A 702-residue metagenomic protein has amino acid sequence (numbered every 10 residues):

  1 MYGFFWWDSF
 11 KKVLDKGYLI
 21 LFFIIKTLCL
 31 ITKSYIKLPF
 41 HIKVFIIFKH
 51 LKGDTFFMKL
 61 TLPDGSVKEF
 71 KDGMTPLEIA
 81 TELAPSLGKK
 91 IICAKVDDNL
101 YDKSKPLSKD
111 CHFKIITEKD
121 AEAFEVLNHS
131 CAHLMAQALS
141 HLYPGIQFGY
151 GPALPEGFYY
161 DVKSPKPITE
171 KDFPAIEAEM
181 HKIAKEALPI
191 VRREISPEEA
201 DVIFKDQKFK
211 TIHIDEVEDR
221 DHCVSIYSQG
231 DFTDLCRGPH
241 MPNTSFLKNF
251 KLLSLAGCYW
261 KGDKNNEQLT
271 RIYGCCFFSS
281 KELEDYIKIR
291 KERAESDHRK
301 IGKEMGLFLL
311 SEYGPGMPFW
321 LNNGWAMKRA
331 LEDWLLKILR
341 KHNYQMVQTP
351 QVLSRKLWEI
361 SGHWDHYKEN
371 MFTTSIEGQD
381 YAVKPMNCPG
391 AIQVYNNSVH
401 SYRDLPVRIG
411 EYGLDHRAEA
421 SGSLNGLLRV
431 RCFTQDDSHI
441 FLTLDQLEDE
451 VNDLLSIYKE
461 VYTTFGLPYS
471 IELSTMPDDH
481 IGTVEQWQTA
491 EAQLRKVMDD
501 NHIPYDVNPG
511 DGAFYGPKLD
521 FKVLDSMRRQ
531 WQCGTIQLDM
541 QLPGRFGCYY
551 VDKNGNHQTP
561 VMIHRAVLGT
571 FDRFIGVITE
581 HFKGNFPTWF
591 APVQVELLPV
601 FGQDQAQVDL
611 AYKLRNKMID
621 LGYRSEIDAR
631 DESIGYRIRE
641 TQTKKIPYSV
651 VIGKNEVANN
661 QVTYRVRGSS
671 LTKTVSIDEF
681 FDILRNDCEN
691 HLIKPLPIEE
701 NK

Functional and structural regions predicted by a protein language model:
F5-W6, L14, L19-F23, L30 (+2 more regions): Short hydrophobic targeting helices and cationic amphipathic motifs that mediate membrane/organellar targeting
L14, K43-F45, D609, G635: N-terminal non-cleavable signal-anchor helices
K33-F57: Short, Lys/Arg-enriched N-terminal segments with co-localized hydrophobic residues within the first ~10-30 amino acids
G53-G149, P155-K702: NTP/phosphate- and nucleic-acid-binding module
